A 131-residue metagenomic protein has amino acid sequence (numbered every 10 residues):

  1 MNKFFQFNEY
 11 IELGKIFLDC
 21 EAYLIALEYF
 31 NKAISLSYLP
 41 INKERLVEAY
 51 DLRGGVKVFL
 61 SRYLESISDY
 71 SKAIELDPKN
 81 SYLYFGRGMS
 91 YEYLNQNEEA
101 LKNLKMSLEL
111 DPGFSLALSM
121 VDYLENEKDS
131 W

Functional and structural regions predicted by a protein language model:
M1-N2, I34-L46: Flexible helix-coil transition and linker loops at the boundaries of alpha-helical arrays
F7, P40-I41, V47-E48, S81-Y82 (+1 more regions): Helix-start (N-cap) detector for alpha-helical repeat units in TPR-like alpha-solenoids, especially tetratricopeptide
D19, L52, F59, Y93 (+1 more regions): Register position in tetratricopeptide repeats
S35, S71-E75, M106-E109: Conserved structural position within tetratricopeptide repeats
E92-D129: TPR/TPR-like (Sel1-like) alpha-helical repeat modules
